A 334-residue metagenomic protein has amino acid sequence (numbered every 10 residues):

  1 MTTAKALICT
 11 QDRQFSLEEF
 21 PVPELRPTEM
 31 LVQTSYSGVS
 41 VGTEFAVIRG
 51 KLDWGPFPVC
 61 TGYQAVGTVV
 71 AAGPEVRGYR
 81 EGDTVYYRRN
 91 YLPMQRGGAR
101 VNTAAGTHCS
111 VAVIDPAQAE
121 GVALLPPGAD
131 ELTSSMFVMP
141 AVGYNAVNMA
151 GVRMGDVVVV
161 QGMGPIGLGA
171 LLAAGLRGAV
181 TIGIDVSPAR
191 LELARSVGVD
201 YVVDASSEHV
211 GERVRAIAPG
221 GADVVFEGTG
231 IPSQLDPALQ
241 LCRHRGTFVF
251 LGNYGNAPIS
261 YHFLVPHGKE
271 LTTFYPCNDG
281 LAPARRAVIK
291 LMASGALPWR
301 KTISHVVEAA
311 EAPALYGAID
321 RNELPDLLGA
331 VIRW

Functional and structural regions predicted by a protein language model:
M1-T2, D236-L239, A282-W334: C-terminal hydrophobic helical "lid"/dimerization subdomain of Rossmann-like NAD(P)H-dependent oxidoreductases
P23-V39, R49-Y91, P126: Glycine-rich beta-strand-centered segment in the early N-terminal region that forms part of a ligand/cofactor-binding
Y36, Q64, D83-T84, V111 (+3 more regions): Residue-level marker of beta-strand positions
R88-Q161: NAD(P)H dinucleotide-binding glycine-rich loop of Rossmann-like/cofactor-binding domains, especially the beta1-alpha1
H108, V186-L193, A257-F263: Short, glycine/polar-rich helix-capping loops at beta-to-alpha or helix-loop-helix junctions that flank or form
D130-E208, E212-R213: Mid-domain Rossmann-like dinucleotide-binding core that forms the NAD(H)/NADP(H) cofactor-binding site
A150, D200-T272, P325: Glycine-rich cofactor phosphate-binding loops and adjacent beta1-alpha1 units of small-molecule cofactor enzyme domains
G211, R215, P219, N256-H305 (+1 more regions): C-terminal substrate-binding/catalytic core of Rossmann-like NAD(P)-dependent dehydrogenases/reductases
